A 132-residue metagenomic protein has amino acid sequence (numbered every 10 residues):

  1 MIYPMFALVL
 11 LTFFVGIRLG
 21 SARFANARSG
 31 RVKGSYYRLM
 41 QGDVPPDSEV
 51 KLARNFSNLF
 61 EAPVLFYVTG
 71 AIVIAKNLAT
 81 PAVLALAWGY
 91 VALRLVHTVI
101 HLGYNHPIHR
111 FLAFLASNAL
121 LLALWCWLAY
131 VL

Functional and structural regions predicted by a protein language model:
M1-S21: Long, highly hydrophobic alpha-helical transmembrane signal-anchor segments
A22-A53: Cytosolic, membrane-interface loops and tails of multi-pass inner-membrane proteins
F24-R31, A79, H106, Y130: Transmembrane helix-loop junctions in multipass membrane proteins, especially transporters and channels
S57-I72: Core segments of transmembrane alpha-helices that mediate helix-helix packing or line hydrophobic substrate/ligand
A71-A75, T98-V99, W125-C126: Alpha-helical transmembrane segments of multipass membrane proteins
T80-V91: Structural signature of hydrophobic alpha-helical transmembrane segments
V96-L120: Interfacial loop-to-transmembrane junctions
A123-L132: Juxtamembrane boundary at the C-terminal end of a transmembrane helix
